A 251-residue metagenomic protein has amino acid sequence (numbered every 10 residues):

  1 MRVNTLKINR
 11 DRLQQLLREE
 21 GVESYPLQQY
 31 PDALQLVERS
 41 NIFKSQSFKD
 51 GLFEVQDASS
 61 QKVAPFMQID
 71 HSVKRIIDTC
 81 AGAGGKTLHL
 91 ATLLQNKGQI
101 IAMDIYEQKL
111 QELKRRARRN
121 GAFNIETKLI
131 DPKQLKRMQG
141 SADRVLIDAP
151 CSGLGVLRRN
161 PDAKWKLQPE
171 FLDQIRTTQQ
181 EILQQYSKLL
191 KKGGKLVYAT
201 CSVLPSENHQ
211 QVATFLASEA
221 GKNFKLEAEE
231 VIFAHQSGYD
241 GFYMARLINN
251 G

Functional and structural regions predicted by a protein language model:
M1-G251: S-adenosylmethionine
